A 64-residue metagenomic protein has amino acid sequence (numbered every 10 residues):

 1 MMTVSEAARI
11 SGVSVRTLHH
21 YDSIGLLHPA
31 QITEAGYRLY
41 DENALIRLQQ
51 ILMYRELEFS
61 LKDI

Functional and structural regions predicted by a protein language model:
M1-I64: Basic helix-turn-helix/winged-helix DNA-binding cores and closely related short helical interaction motifs
